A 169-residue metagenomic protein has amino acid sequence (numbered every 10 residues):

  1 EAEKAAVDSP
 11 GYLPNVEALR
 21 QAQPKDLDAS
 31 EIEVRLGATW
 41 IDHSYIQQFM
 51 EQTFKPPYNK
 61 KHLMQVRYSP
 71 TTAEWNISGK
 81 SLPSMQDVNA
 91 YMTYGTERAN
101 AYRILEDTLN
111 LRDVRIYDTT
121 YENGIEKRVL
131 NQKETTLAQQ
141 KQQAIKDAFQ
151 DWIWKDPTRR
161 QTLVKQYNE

Functional and structural regions predicted by a protein language model:
E1-Q166: Charged, low-complexity intrinsically disordered regions
